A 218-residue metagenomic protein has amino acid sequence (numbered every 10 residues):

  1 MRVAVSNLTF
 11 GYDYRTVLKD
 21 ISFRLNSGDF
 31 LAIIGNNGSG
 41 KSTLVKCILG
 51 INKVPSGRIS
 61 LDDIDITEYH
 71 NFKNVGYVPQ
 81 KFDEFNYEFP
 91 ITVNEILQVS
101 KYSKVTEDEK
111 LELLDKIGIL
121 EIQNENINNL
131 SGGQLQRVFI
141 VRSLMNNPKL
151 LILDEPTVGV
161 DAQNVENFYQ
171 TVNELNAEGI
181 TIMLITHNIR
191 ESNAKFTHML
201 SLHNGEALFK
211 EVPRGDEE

Functional and structural regions predicted by a protein language model:
L49: Helix-to-loop junction immediately C-terminal to a conserved catalytic motif
G57-N71: Conserved ABC transporter NBD signature motif
E107-I122: Conserved ABC ATPase "signature" region
N126-L130, Q134: Conserved ABC ATPase signature
L151-D154: Catalytic Walker B motif of ABC-type/P-loop ATPase nucleotide-binding domains
T186-H187: H-loop/switch region of ABC-family ATPase nucleotide-binding domains
H198-V212: H-loop (His-switch) and adjacent beta-strand-loop-beta switch element of ABC-type ATPase nucleotide-binding domains
